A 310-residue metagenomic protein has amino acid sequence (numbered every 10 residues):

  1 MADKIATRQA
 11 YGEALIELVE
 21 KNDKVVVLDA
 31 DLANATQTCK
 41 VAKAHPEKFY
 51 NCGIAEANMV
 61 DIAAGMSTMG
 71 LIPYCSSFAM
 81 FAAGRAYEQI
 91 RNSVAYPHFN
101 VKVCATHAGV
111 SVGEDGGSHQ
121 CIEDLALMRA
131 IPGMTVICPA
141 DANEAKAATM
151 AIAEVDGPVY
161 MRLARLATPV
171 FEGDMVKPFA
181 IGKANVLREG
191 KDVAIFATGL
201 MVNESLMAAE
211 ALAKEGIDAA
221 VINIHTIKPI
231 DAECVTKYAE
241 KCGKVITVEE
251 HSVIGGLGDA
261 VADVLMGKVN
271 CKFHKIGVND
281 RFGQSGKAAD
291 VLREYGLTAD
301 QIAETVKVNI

Functional and structural regions predicted by a protein language model:
M1-R162, A167, P178, A299: Thiamine diphosphate
R8-Q9, K21-K24, L32-K43, V112-G113 (+1 more regions): Thiamine diphosphate
